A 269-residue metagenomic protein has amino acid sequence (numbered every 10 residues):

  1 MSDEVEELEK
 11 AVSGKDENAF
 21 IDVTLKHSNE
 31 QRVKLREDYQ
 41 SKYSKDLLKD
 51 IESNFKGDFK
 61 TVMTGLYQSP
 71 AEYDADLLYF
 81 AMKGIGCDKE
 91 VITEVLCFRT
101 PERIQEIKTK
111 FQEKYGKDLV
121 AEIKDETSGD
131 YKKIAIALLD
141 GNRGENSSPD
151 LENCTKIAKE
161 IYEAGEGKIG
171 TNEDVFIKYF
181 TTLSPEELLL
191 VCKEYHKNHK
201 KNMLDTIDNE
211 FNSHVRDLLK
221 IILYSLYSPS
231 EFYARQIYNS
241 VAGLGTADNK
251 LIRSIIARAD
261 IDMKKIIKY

Functional and structural regions predicted by a protein language model:
M1-Y269: Structural signature for extended repeat/solenoid scaffolds and their inter-repeat hinge/linker regions, spanning
